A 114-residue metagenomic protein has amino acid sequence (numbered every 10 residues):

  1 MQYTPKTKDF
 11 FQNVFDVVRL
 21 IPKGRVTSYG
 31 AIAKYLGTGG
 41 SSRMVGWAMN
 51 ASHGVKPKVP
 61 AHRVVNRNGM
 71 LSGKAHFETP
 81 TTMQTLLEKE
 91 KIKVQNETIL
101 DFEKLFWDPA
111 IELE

Functional and structural regions predicted by a protein language model:
M1-E114: Nucleic acid-binding interface residues in structured DNA/RNA-binding domains, emphasizing the DNA-engaging scaffolds
